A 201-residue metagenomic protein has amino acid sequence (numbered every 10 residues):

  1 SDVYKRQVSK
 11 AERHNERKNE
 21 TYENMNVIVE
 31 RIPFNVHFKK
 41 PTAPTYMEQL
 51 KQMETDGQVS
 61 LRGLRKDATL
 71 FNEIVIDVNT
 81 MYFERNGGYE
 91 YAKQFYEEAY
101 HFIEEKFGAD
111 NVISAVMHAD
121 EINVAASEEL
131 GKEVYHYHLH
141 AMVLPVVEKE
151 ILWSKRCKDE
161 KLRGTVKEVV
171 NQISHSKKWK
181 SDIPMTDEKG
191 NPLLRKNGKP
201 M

Functional and structural regions predicted by a protein language model:
S1-M201: N-terminal nicking endonuclease/strand-transfer module with a His-rich metal-binding environment and a catalytic Tyr
